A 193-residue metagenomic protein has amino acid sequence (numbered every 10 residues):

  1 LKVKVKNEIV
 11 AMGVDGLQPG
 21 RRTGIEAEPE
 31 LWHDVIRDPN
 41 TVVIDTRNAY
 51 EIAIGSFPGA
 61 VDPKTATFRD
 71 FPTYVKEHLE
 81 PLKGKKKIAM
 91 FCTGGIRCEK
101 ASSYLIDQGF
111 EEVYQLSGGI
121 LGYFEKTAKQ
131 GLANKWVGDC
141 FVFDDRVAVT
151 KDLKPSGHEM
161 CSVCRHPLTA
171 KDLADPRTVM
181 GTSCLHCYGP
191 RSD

Functional and structural regions predicted by a protein language model:
L1-I25, N48-I88, I96-D193: Rhodanese-like catalytic fold shared by cysteine-dependent sulfurtransferases and DSP/PTP-type phosphatases
T23-E28, V35-I36: A conserved helix-loop-strand patch within extracytoplasmic ligand-binding domains of the periplasmic binding
P39: Glycine-rich active-site/cofactor-binding loop and its immediate structural neighborhood
I44-D45: Structural scaffold elements adjacent to functional motifs in cytosolic proteins
F91: Phosphate-binding active sites in nucleotide-utilizing proteins
